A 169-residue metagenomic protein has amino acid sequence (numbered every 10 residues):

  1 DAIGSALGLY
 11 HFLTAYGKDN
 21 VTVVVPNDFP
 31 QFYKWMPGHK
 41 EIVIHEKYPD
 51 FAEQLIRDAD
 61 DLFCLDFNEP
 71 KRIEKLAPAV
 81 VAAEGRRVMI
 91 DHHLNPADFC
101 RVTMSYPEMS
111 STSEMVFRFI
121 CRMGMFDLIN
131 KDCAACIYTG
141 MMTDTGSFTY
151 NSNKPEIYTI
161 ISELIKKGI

Functional and structural regions predicted by a protein language model:
D1-A52, I56-D58: Anionic-ligand anchoring segments at beta-strand to alpha-helix junctions in alpha/beta enzyme folds, i.e., glycine
A2, F67, H92-H93, F119 (+1 more regions): Generic detector of well-ordered alpha-helical packing
G4, K34-P37, K75-L76, F99-V102 (+1 more regions): Short acidic, glycine/serine/threonine-rich loops at helix termini
L7-T14, A97-I169: A structured phosphate/pyrophosphate-recognition subdomain
H11-F12, H39-V43, A79-R86, R122 (+1 more regions): A glycine- and small-aliphatic-rich helix-loop capping segment at beta-alpha/alpha-beta transitions that lines
G17, E53-L55, A83, M123-L128: Short, glycine- and charge-enriched coil/turn segments that flank and shape catalytic ligand pockets
V21-V23, R87, I137: Hydrophobic/aromatic residues located in beta-strands of well-ordered beta-sheets within soluble catalytic
V43-V102: Active-site cofactor/cluster-binding pocket
